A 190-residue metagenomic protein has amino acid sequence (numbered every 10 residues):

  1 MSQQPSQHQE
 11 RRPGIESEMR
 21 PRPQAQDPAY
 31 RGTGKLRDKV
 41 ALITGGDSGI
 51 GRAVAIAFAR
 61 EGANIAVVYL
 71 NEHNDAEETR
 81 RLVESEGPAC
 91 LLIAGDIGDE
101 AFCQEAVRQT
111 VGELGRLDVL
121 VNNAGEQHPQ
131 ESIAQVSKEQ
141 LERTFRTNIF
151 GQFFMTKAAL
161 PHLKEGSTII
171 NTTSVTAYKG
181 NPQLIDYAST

Functional and structural regions predicted by a protein language model:
M1-R37: Non-catalytic terminal and boundary segments that flank Rossmann-like NAD(P)-dependent oxidoreductase
Q3-Q4, Q104, G112, Q127-E142 (+2 more regions): Conserved mid-core segment of classical short-chain dehydrogenase/reductases
Q26, G32, G125-Q127, T168-T190: Catalytic loop of short-chain dehydrogenase/reductase
G34-A66: Canonical Rossmann dinucleotide-binding motif of NAD(H)/NADP(H)-dependent dehydrogenases/reductases, specifically
I56-A57, R108, G112, T147-S167: Amphipathic alpha-helical dimer-interface segment in Rossmann-like NAD(P)H-dependent oxidoreductases
A63-E78: Conserved glycine-rich Rossmann-like NAD(P)H-binding loop of the short-chain dehydrogenase/reductase
H73, A94-V107, K138: The beta1-alpha1 cofactor-binding region of Rossmann-like NAD(H)/NADP(H)-dependent oxidoreductases
A134-F153, I170, S189-T190: Catalytic Tyr-X3-Lys loop
